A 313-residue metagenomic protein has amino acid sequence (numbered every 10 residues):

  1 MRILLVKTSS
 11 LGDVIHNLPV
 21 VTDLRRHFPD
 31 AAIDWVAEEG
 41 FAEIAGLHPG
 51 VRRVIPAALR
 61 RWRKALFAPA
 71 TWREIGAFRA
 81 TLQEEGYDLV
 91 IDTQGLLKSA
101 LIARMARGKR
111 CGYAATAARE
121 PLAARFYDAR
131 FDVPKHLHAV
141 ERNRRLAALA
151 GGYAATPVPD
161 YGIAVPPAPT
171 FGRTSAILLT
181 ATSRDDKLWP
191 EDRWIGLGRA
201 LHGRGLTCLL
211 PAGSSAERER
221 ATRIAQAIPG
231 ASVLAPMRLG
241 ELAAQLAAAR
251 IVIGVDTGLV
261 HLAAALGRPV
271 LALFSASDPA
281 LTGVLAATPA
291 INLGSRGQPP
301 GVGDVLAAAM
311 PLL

Functional and structural regions predicted by a protein language model:
M1-L313: Catalytic machinery of carbohydrate-active enzymes, primarily nucleotide-sugar-dependent glycosyltransferases
